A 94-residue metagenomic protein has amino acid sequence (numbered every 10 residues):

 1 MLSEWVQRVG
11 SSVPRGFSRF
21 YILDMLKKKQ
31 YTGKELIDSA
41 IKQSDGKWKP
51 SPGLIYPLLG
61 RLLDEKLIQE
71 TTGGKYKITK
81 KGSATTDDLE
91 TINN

Functional and structural regions predicted by a protein language model:
M1-F17, L89: Intrinsically disordered, low-complexity serine/threonine- and proline-rich regulatory segments
R15-F17, M25-E35: Short capping segments at the starts of secondary-structure elements
D24-K28, I41, G60, E90: Short, locally clustered residues in the helix-turn-helix/winged-helix DNA-binding domain
E35-G46: DNA-recognition alpha helix
I55-L63: Basic amphipathic alpha-helical segments that dock to polyanions
Y56-P57, G74-K80: Minor-groove-contacting beta-hairpin "wing" of winged helix-turn-helix DNA-binding domains
L63-T71: A short, conserved structural fragment
D87-N94: Amphipathic alpha-helical dimerization/coiled-coil segments that flank or bridge DNA-binding/regulatory modules
